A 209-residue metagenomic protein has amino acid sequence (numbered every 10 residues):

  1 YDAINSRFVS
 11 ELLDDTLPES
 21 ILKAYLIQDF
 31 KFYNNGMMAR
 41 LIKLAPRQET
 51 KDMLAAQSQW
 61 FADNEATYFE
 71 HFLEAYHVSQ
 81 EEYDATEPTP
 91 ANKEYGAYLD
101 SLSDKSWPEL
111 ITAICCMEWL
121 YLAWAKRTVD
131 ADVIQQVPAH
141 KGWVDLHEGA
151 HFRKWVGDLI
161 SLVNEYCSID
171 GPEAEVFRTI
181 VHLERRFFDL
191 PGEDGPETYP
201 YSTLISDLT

Functional and structural regions predicted by a protein language model:
Y1-V9, G149-D158: Acidic, low-complexity proline/glycine-rich segments
D2, T16-L44, I111-A123, F188: Alpha-helical bundle segments that constitute or directly flank the non-heme di-iron/ferroxidase center
A3-I4, N34-A39, T67, V156-V163: Extended amphipathic alpha-helical scaffold segments
R7-S20, N34-A55, S103: Helix-loop segments that flank and shape redox-cofactor active sites
V9-D14, L99-D100, V163-S168: Short, charged/polar, low-complexity loop and linker segments that flank or interrupt alpha-helical bundles
A24-F32, A56, W60, E175-R186: A non-catalytic, amphipathic alpha-helix used as a structural packing/dimerization or gating element in enzyme scaffolds
T50-W155, R178, H182, P200 (+1 more regions): Active-site-proximal alpha-helical scaffolds that flank and shape metal-associated catalytic sites
E165-L208: Long hydrophobic alpha-helical segments typical of transmembrane helices together with their membrane-interfacial
